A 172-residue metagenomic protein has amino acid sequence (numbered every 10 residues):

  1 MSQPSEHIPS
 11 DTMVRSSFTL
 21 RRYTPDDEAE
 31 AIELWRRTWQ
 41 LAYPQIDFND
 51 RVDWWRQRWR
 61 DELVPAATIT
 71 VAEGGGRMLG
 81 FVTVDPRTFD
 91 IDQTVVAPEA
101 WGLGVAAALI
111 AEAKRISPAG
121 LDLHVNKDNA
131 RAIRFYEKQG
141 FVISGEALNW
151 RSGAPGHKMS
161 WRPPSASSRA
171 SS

Functional and structural regions predicted by a protein language model:
M1-D26, W161-S172: Conserved N-terminal entry element of GNAT/NAT acetyltransferase domains
P4-H7, R22-E99, I110-E112, I116 (+2 more regions): Acetyl-CoA-dependent GNAT
A67, A154-M159: Short hydrophobic/aromatic beta-strand or adjacent loop that forms the aromatic wall/cage of a ligand/substrate-binding
A97-E99, L103, K127-D128: Active-site acidic-Proline motif in GNAT/NAT acetyltransferases
A107-A108, D128-G145, R151-P155: Conserved active-site alpha-helix within GNAT-family acetyltransferase domains
I116-D128: Conserved GNAT acetyl-CoA-binding A-motif
